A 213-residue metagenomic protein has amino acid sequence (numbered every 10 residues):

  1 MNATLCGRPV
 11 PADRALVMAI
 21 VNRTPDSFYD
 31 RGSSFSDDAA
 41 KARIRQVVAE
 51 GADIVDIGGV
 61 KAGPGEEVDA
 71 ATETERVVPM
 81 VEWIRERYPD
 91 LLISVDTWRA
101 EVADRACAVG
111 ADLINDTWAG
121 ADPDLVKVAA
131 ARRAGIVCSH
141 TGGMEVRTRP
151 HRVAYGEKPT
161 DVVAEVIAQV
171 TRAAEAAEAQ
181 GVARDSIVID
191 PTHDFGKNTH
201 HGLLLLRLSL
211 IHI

Functional and structural regions predicted by a protein language model:
M1-T24: N-terminal amphipathic alpha-helix/helix-capping segment at the start of soluble metabolic enzymes
V21, V47, G51, D96 (+2 more regions): Conserved, mostly hydrophobic/aromatic
P25, G120-G196: Conserved anion-binding
F28-Y29, I54-V78, H193: Glycine-rich, proline-tolerant flexible connector loops at the mouths of alpha/beta enzymes
A39-V55, R105-V109, L113, G120 (+2 more regions): Alpha/beta enzyme core
E66-P79, E101, G120-R133, L203: Active-site-adjacent beta->alpha loops and helix N-cap segments on the catalytic face of soluble alpha/beta enzymes
L91-W98, D112-A121, V166: Catalytic beta/alpha-barrel core
I211-I213: Conserved small/polar residues in nucleotide/adenosyl-binding loops
